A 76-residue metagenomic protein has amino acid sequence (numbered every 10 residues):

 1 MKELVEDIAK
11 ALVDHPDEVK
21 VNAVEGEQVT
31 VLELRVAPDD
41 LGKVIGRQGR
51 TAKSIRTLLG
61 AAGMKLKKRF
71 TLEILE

Functional and structural regions predicted by a protein language model:
M1-K43, K53-E76: RNA-contacting regions in translation and RNA-metabolism proteins, encompassing KH/S1 modules where present
